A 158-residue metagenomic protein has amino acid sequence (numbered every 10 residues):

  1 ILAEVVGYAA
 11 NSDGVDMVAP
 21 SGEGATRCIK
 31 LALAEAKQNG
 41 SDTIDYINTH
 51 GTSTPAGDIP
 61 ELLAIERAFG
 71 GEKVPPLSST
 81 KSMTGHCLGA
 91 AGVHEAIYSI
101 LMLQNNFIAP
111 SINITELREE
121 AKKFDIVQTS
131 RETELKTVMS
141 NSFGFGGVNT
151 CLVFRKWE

Functional and structural regions predicted by a protein language model:
I1-Q38, T43-Y46: Condensing-enzyme catalytic core mediating Claisen C-C bond formation in acyl metabolism
V5, I44, T49-H50, A96 (+1 more regions): Conserved small-residue
Y8-D13, D45-T54, T80-C87: A short beta-alpha structural unit
P20-C28, A56, P60, A91-H94 (+2 more regions): Conserved active-site and cofactor/substrate-binding residues in soluble primary-metabolism enzymes
E23-R27, P60-E72, R155-E158: A glycine- and small-aliphatic-rich helix-loop capping segment at beta-alpha/alpha-beta transitions that lines
C28-N39, A64, A68, E95 (+2 more regions): Stable alpha-helical structural segments in soluble proteins, enriched in small hydrophobic residues
L62-V93: Conserved catalytic cysteine-centered active-site region of acyl-thioester-dependent Claisen-condensing enzymes
A91-E158: Conserved beta-strand-centric core segments of catalytic alpha/beta enzyme folds
